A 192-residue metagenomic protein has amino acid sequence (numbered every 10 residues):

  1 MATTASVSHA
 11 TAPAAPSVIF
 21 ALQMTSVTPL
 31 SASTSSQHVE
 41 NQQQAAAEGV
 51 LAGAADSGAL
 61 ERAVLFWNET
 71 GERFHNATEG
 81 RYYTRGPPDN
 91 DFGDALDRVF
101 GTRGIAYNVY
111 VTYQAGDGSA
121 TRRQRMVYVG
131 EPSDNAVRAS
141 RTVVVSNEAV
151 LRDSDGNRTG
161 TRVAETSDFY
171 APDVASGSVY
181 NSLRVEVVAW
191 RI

Functional and structural regions predicted by a protein language model:
M1-L22: N-terminal single-pass transmembrane signal-anchor helix
L22-I192: N-terminal export/assembly leader peptides and their processing motifs that target proteins to secretory
